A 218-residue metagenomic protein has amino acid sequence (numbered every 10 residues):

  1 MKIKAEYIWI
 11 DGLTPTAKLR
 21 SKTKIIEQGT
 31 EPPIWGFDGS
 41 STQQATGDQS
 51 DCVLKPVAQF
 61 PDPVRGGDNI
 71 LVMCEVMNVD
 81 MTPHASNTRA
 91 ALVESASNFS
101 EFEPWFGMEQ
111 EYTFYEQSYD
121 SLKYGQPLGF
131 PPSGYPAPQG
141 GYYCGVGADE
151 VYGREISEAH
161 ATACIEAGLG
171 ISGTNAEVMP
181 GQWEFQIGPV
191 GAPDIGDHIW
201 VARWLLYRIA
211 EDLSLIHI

Functional and structural regions predicted by a protein language model:
M1-L215: Glycine-rich, acidic/polar active-site loops that bind/position phosphate-bearing ligands
